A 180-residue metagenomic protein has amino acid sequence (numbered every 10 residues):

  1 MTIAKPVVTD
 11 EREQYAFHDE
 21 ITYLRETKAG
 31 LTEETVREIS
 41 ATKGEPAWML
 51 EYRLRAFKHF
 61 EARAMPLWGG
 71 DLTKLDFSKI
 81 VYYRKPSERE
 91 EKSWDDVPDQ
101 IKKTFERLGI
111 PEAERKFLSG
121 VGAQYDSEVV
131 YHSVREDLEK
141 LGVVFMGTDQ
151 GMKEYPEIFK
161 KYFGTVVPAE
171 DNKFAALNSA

Functional and structural regions predicted by a protein language model:
T2-A180: Glycine-rich and polybasic anion-binding loops at the starts of cofactor/ligand-binding domains
